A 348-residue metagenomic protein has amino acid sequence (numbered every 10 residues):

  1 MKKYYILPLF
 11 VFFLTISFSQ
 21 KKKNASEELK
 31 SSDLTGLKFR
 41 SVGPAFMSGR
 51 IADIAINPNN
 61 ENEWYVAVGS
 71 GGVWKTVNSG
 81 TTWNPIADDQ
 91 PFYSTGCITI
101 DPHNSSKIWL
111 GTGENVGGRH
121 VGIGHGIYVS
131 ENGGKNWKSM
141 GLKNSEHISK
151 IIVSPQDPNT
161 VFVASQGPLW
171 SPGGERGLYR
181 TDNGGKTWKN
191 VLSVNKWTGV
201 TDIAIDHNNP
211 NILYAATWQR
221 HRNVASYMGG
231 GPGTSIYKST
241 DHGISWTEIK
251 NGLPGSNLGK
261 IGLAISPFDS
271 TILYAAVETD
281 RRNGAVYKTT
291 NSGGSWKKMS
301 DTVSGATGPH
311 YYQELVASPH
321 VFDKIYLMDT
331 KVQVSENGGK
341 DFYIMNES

Functional and structural regions predicted by a protein language model:
M1-A25: Bacterial Sec-dependent N-terminal signal peptides
F18-S348: Beta-propeller blade termini and top-face loops
